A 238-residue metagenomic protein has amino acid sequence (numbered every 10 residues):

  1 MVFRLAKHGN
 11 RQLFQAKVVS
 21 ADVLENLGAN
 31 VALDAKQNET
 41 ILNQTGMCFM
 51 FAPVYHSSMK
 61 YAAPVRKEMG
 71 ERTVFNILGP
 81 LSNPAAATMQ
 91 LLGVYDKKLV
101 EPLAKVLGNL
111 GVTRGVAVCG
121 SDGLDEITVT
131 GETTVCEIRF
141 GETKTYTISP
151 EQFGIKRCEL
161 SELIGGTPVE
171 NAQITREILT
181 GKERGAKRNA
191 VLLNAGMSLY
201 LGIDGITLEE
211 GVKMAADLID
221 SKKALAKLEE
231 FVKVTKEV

Functional and structural regions predicted by a protein language model:
M1-G9: Glycine-rich active-site/cofactor-binding loop and its immediate structural neighborhood
R4, E25-A32, Q37-V238: Glycine-rich anion-binding loops and their surrounding alpha/beta cores
Q12-N30: Active-site-proximal loop->helix
